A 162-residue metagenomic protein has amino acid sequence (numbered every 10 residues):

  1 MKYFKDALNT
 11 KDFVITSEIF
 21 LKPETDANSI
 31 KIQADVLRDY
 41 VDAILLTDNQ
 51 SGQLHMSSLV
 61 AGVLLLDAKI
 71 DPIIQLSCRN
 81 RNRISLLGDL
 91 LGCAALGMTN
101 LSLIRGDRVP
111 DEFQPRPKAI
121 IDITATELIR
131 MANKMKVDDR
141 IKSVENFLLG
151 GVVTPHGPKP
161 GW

Functional and structural regions predicted by a protein language model:
M1-F20, E24, V137-V144: N-terminal amphipathic alpha-helix/helix-capping segment at the start of soluble metabolic enzymes
I15-I19, I44-L46, P72-L76, L101-L103 (+1 more regions): Hydrophobic faces of well-ordered beta-strands that scaffold small-molecule active sites in alpha/beta enzyme cores
I19-P23, D48-G52, C78-N80, R105-V109 (+1 more regions): Active-site-proximal loop/turn and secondary-structure-junction residues that shape catalytic pockets, frequently
T25, R38, D42-L59, R108-I120: Glycine-rich, proline-tolerant flexible connector loops at the mouths of alpha/beta enzymes
L37-R38, A94: Non-catalytic positions within long, well-ordered alpha-helices that form the structural scaffold/packing of enzyme
G52-Q75, I120-L149: Alpha-helix-loop-beta-strand connector modules within alpha/beta enzyme cores
R81-A94, G161-W162: Catalytic cores of alpha/beta
G92-L103: Hydrophobic or amphipathic alpha-helical targeting/insertion segments
